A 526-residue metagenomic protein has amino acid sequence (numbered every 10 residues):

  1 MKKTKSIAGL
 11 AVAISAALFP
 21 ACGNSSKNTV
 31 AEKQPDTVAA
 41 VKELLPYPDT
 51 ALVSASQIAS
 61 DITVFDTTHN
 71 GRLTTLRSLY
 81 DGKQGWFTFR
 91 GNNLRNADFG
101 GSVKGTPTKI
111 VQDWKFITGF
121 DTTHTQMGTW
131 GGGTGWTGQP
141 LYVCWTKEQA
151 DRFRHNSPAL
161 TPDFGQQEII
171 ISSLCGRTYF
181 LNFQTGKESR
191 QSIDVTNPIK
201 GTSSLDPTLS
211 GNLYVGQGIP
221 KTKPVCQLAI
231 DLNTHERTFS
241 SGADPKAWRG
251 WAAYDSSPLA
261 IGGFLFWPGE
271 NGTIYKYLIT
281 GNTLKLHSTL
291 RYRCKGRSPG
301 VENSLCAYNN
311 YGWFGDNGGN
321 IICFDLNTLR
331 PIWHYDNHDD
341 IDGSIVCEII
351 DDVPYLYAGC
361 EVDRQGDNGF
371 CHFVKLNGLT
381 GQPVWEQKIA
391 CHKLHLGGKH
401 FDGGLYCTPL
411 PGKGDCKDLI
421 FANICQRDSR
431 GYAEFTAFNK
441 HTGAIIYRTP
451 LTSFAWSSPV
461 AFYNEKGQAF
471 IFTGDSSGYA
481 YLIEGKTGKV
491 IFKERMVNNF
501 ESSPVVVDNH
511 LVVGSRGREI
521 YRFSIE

Functional and structural regions predicted by a protein language model:
M1-G9: Bacterial N-terminal signal peptides that target proteins for export
V12-I14: Hydrophobic regular secondary-structure detector
L18-A21: C-terminal motif of bacterial Sec signal peptides marking the signal peptidase cleavage site
G23-S25: Bacterial signal peptide processing site
N28: Short beta-strand-loop-alpha-helix junction that forms the active-site gateway of nucleic-acid-processing nucleases
A31-T75, D81-G82, N96-W136, L141-Y254 (+1 more regions): Extracytoplasmic/lumenal domain signature
W86: Short glycine/Trp-rich loop-beta-loop segment that forms part of the substrate-binding cleft
R90-L94: Short polar catalytic/cofactor-binding loops
